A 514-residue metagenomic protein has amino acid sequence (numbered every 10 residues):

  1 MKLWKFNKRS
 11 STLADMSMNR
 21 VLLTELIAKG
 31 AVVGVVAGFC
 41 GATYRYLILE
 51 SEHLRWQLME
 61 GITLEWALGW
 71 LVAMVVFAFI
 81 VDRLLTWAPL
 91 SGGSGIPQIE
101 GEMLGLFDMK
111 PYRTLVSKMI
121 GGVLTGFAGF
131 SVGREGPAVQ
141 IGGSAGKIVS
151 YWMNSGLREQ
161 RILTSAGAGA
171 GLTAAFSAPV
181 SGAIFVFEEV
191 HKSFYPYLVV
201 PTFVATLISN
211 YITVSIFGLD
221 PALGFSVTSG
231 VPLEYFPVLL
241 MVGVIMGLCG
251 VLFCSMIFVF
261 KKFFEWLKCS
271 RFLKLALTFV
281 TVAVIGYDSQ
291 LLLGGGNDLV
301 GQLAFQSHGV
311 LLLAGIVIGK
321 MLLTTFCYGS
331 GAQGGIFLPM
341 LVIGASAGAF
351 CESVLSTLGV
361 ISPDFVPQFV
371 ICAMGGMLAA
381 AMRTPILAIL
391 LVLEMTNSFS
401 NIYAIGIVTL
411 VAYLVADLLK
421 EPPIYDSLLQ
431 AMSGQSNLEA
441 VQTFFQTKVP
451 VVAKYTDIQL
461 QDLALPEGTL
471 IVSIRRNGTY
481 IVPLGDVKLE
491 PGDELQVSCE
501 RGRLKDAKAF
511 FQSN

Functional and structural regions predicted by a protein language model:
M1-S436, R476-T479, G492-D493, C499-E500: Alpha-helical transmembrane segments and immediately membrane-proximal extracytoplasmic
G92, L293, A440-Q442, A464-E467: A generic structural signal for short, non-catalytic loop/turn and secondary-structure boundary residues
I99, Q442-F444, V482: Short, solvent-exposed coil/turn segments
F185, Q512-N514: Cytosol-/stroma-facing membrane-proximal "stalk/adaptor" domains immediately downstream of transmembrane anchors
L299, F444-K448, E494: Intrinsic-disorder/low-complexity, polar/charged segments enriched in Ser/Thr/Lys/Arg/Asp/Glu/Gln
V370, A381-M382, V441, L465-P466 (+1 more regions): A structural signal for short secondary-structure junctions
S427-Q461: Extended boundary segments
Y455-A507, F511: Cytosolic Rossmann-like ligand/nucleotide-binding regulatory domains
